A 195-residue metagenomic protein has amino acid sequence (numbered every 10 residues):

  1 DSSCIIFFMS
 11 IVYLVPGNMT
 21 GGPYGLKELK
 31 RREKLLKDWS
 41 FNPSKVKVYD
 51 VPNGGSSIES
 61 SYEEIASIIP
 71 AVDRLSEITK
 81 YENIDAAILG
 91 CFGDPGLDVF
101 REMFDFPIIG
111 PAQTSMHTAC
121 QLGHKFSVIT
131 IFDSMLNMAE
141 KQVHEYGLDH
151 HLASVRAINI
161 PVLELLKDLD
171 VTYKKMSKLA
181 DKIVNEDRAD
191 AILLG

Functional and structural regions predicted by a protein language model:
M9-L29, F126-I129: Short beta-strand segments enriched in small/hydrophobic residues
L14, I84-C91, R188-G195: Periplasmic-binding protein-like
R31-S44: A short, Lys/Arg-enriched amphipathic alpha-helix followed by its capping loop at the start of a domain
Y49-I69, L163-L169: N-terminal beta-loop-helix "entrance" segment that forms/cooperates in small-molecule cofactor or anionic ligand
S60-E77, V171-L179: Glycine-rich, highly charged phosphate/nucleotide-binding loops
S67-V99, M103: Beta-alpha junction/loop-to-helix N-cap segments that form part of ligand/metal-binding clefts
R101-L122: Short, acidic/small-residue loops that bind anionic groups at enzyme active sites
Q142-G195: Active-site rim beta-loop-alpha module in soluble metabolic enzymes
